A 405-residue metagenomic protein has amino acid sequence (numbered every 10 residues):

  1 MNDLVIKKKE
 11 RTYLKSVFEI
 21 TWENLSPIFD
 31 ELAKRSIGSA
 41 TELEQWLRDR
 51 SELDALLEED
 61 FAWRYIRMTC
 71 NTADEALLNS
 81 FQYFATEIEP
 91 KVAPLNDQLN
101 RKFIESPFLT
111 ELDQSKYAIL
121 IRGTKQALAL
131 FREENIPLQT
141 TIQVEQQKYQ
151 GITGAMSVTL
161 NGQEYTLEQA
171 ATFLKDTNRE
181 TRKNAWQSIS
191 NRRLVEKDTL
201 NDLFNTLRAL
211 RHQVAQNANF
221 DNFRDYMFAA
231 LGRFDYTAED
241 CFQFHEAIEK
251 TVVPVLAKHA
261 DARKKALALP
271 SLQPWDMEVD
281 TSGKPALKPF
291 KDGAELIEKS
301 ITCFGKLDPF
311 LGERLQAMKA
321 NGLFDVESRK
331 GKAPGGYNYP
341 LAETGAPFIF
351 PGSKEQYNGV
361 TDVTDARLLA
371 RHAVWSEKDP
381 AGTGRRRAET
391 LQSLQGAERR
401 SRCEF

Functional and structural regions predicted by a protein language model:
M1-K291, I297-T302, T390-E404: A well-structured
L120-R122, R224-A230, S271-D276, P334-P347 (+1 more regions): Active-site-adjacent bridging/hinge elements
I136, Q143, D276-K291, R329-P347 (+1 more regions): Short flexible/disordered coil segments
T141, E145, E196-T199, D308 (+4 more regions): Structured ligand/cofactor/substrate-binding pocket environments in proteins
Y165-E180, P289, G293-A370: Active-site-adjacent "gating/activation" loops or surface patches in catalytic cores
F228-D235, G352, K378-A381: Short helix/strand-bridging catalytic loops that position acidic/His residues to coordinate divalent metals and engage
A238-E239, A262, A266, L307-F310 (+1 more regions): Inter-helical turn/loop segments and adjacent helix faces that build the functional surface of alpha-helical bundle
L323-A333, P340-A342, L368-F405: Zinc-dependent metallohydrolase catalytic domains
